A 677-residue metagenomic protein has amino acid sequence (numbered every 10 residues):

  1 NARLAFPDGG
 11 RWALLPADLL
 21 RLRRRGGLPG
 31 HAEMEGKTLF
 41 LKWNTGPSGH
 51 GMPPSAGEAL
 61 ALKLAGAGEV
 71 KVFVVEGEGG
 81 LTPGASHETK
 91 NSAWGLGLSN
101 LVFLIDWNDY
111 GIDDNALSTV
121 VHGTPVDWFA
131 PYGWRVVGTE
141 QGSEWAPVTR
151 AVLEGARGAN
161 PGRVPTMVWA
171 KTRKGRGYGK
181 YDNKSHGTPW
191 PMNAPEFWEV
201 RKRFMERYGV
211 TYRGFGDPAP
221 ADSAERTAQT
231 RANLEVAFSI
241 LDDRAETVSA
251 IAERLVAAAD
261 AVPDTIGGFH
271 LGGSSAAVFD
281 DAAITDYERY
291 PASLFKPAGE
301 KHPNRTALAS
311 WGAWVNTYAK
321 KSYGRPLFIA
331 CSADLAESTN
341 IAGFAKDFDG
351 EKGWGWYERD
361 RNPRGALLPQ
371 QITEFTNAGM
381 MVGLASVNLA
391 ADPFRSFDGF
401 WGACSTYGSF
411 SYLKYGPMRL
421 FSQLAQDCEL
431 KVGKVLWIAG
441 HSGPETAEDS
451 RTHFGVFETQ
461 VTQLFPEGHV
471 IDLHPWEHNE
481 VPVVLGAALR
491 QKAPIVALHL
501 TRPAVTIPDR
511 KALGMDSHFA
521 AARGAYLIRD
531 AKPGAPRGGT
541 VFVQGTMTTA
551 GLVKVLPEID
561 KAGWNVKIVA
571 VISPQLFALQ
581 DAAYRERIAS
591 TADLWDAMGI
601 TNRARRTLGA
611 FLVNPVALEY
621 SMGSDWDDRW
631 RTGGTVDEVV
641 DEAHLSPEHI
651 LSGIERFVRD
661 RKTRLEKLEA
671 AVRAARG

Functional and structural regions predicted by a protein language model:
N1-L96, A342-F344, E358, A378-V387 (+1 more regions): Cofactor-binding active-site loop characterized by glycine-rich and histidine/acidic residues
F6-A13, D242-K431, G514-T548, K554-V555 (+3 more regions): Non-catalytic terminal/interface segments that mediate subunit docking, oligomerization, and allosteric communication
R21-R23, E33-P54, G77-L81, E140-W145 (+7 more regions): Active-site nucleophile and cofactor-binding loops and adjacent substrate-binding regions of central metabolic enzymes
R21-T38, H50, L64-E69, F73 (+5 more regions): Thiamine diphosphate
L39-F40, P54-L60, G84-K90, V148-G158 (+6 more regions): Short alpha-helical segments and helix-capping/turn motifs at coil-helix boundaries
L41-N44, G68-P83, L101-F103, D392-S409 (+2 more regions): A short, small-residue-rich loop immediately preceding and capping a beta-strand
L81, Y415-E448: A structural-propensity feature for long, helix-poor, extended segments
W198-L271: Non-catalytic, alpha-helical, charged scaffold/linker segments that couple or flank catalytic or architectural cores
